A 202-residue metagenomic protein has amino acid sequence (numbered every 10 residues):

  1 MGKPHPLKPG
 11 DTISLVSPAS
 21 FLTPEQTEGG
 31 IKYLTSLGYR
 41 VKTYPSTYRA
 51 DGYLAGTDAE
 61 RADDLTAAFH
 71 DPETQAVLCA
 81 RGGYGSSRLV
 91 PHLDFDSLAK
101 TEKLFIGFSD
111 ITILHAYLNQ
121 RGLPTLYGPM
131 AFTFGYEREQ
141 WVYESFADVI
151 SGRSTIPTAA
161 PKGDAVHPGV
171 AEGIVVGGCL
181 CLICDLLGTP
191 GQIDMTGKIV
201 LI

Functional and structural regions predicted by a protein language model:
M1-E73: ATP/NTP phosphate-donor binding region
I13-S14, R40, Q75-A76, L104 (+3 more regions): Structural motif
A76-S87, H92, F108: N-terminal glycine-rich "phosphate-gripper" loop used for MgATP/nucleotide binding and carboxylate activation
F95-L118, P124-M130: Short, acidic/small-residue loops that bind anionic groups at enzyme active sites
P124-G188: Conserved anion/nucleotide-ligand pocket segment
L180-I202: Active-site beta-loop-alpha substructure in enzyme catalytic cores, prototypically the cysteine-centered nucleophile
